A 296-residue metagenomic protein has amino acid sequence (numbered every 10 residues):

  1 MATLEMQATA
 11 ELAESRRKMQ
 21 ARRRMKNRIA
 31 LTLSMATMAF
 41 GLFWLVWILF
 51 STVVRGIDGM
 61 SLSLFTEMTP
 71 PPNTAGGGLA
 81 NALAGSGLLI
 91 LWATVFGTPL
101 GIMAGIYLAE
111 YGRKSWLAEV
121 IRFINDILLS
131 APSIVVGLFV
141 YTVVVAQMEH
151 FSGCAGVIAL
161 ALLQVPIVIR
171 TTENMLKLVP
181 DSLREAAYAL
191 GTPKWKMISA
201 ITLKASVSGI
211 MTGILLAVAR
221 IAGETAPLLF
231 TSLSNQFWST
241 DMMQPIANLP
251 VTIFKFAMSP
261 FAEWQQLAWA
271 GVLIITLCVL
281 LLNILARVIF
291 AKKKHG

Functional and structural regions predicted by a protein language model:
M1-F40, A286-G296: Transmembrane alpha-helical segments of polytopic membrane transport and secretion proteins
P72-N73, L228-T276: Interhelical loop and adjacent transmembrane-helix boundary motif in polytopic membrane transport permeases
G77-Y107: Transmembrane alpha-helix signature in integral membrane proteins
T94, T172, K194-F230: Transmembrane alpha-helices
L100, R113-L117, R122, P180 (+1 more regions): Amphipathic cytosolic juxtamembrane alpha-helices at the membrane-cytosol interface of multi-pass membrane transporters
L100-V140, I167-N174, G296: Cytoplasmic-entry segments and transmembrane alpha-helices of multi-pass inner-membrane transporters
L108, E173, K177, Y188 (+2 more regions): C-terminal transmembrane helix and the adjacent membrane-cytosol boundary/short C-terminal tail of inner/organellar
D126-Q164: Generic hydrophobic transmembrane alpha-helix motif, especially the helices
